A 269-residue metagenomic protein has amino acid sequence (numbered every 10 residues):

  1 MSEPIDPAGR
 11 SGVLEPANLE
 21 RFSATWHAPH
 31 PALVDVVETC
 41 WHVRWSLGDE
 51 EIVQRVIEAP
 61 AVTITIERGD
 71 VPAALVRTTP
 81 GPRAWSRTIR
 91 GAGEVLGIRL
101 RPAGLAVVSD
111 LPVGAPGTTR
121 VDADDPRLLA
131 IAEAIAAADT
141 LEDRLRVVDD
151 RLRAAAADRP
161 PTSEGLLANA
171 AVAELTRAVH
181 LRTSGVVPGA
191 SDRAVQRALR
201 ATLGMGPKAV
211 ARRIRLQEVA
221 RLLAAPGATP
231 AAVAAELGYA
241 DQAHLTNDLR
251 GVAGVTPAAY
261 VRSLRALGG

Functional and structural regions predicted by a protein language model:
M1-D192, T202-P207, R221-A225, T229-A240 (+1 more regions): Alpha-helical bundle regulatory/interaction domains
A171, V219, L245-D248: Short, hydrophobic/aromatic alpha-helical segments in well-folded domains
L199, A211, D248-R250, V261: DNA major-groove recognition helix of helix-turn-helix
A253: The catalytic Nudix box helix
